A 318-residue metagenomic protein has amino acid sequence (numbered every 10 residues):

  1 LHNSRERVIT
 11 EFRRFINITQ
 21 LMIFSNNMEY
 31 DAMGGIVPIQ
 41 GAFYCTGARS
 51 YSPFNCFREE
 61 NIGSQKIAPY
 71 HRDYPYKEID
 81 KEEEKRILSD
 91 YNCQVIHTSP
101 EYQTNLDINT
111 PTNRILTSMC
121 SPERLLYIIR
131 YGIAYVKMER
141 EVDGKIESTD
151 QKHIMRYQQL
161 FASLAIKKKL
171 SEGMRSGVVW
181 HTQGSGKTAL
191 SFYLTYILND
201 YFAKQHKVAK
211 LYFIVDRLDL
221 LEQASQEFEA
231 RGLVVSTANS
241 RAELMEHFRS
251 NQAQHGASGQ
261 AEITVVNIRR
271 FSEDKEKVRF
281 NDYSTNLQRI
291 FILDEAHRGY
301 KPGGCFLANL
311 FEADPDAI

Functional and structural regions predicted by a protein language model:
L1-Y212, D219, Q223-V234, G259 (+3 more regions): ATP-dependent helicase/translocase motor core
H2-E11, L198, A242-N251, K275-K277 (+1 more regions): Short alpha-helical segments and helix-capping/turn motifs at coil-helix boundaries
L21, E262-I263, I290, I318: Short, Asp-centered acidic motifs that coordinate Mg2+ and/or phosphate in catalytic or ligand-binding sites
F213, T264-V266, F291: Hydrophobic positions in the central parallel beta-sheet of the AAA+
L218, A238-R249, I268-E273: Conserved helicase motor
A242-T264, D282-N286: Conserved motor-coupling elements within RecA-like helicase/translocase cores
A261-R279: Conserved helicase/translocase P-loop NTPase motor core
D282-I318: SF2 helicase catalytic motif II
